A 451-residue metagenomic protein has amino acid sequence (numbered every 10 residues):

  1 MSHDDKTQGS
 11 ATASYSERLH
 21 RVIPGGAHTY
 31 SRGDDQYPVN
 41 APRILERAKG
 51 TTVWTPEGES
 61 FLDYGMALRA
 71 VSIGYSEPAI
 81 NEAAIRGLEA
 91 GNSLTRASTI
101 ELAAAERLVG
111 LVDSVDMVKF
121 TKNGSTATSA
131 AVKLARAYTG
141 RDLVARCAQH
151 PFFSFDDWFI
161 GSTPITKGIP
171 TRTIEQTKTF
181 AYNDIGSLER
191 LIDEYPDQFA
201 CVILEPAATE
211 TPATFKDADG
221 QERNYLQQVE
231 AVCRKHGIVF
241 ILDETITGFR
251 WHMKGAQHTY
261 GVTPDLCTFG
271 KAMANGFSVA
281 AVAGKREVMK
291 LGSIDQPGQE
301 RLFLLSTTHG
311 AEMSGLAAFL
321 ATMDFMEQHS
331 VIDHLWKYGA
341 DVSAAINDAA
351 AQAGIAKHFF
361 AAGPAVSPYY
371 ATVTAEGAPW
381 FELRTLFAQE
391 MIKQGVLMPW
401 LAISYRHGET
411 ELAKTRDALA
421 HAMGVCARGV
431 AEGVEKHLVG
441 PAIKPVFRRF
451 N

Functional and structural regions predicted by a protein language model:
S2-N451: Conserved N-terminal phosphate-binding loop of PLP-dependent enzymes in the Aspartate aminotransferase
